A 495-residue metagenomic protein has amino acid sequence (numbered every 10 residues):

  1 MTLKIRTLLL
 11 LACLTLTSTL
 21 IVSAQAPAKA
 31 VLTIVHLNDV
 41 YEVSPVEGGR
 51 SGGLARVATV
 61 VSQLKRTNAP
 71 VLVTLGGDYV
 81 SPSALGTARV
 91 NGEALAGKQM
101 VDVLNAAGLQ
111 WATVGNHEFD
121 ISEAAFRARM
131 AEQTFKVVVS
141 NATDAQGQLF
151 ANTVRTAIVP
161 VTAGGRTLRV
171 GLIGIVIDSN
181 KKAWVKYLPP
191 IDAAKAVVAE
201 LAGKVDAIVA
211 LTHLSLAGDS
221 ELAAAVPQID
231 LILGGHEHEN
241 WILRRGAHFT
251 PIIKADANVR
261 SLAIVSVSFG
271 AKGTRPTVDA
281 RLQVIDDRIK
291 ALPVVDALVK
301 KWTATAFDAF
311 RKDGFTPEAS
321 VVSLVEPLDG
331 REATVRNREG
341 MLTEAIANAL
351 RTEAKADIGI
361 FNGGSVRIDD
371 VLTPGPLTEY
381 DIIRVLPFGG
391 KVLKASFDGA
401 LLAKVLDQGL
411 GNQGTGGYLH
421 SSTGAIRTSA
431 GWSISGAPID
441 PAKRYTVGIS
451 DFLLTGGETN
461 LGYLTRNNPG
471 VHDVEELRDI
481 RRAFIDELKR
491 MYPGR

Functional and structural regions predicted by a protein language model:
M1-L9: Bacterial N-terminal signal peptides that target proteins for export
I5, I21-V22: Short hydrophobic transmembrane-like helices used for membrane targeting/insertion
L8-T19: Bacterial N-terminal signal peptides
A24-K290, V294-V295, N337-A349, V392 (+3 more regions): Acidic, metal/ion-coordinating pockets
A30, N38-V43, E47, S81-L85 (+2 more regions): Solvent-exposed loop/linker segments at secondary-structure transitions that flank or connect catalytic domains
V474-R495: Protruding loop/beta-arch "assembly-hinge" segments enriched in small, turn-prone residues
